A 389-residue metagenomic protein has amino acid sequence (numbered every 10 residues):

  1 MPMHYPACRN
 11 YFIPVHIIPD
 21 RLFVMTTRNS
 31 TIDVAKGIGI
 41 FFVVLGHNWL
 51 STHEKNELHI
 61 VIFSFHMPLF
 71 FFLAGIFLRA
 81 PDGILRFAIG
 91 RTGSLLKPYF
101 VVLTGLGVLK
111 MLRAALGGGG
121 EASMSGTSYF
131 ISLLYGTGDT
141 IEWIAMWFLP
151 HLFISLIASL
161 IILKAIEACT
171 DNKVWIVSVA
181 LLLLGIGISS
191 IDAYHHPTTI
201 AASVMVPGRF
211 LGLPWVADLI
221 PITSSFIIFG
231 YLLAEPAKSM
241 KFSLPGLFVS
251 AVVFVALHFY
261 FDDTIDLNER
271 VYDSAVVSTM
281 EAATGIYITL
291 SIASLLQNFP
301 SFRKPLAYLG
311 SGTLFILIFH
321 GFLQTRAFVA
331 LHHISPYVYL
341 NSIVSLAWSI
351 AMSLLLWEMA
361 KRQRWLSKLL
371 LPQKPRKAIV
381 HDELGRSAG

Functional and structural regions predicted by a protein language model:
M1-M3: Methionine residue identity
R9-F12, H16, R21-G389: Alpha-helical transmembrane segments and their immediate juxtamembrane cytosolic regions
